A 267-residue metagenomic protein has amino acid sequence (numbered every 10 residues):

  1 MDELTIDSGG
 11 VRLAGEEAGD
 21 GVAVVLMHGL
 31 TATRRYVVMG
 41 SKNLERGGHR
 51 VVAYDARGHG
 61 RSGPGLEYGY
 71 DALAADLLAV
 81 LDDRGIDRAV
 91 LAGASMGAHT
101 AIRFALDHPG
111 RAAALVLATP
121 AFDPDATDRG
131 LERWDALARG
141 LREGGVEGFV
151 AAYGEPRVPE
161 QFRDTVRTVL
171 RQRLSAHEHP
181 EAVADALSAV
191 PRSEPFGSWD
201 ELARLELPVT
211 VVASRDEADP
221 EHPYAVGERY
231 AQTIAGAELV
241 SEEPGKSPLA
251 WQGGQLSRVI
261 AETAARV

Functional and structural regions predicted by a protein language model:
V11-G63: Conserved HGGG/HGGXW glycine-rich cap/lid loop of the alpha/beta-hydrolase fold
R46, V52-A92: Active-site loop/oxyanion-hole signature of alpha/beta-hydrolase fold enzymes
G93-G97, A101: Gly/Ala-rich beta-loop-alpha elbow adjacent to hydrolase catalytic centers
I102, L106-D107, A112-E143: Flexible "cap/lid" loop of the alpha/beta hydrolase fold
V169-S198: Hydrophobic, aromatic-rich cap/lid helix
L205, V211-A213: Short beta-strand/loop motif that positions the catalytic acidic residue of the alpha/beta-hydrolase fold
A218-V226: Conserved alpha/beta-hydrolase "acid-adjacent" motif
A235-V267: Catalytic active-site module of serine/aspartate enzymes centered on a nucleophile-bearing elbow/loop
